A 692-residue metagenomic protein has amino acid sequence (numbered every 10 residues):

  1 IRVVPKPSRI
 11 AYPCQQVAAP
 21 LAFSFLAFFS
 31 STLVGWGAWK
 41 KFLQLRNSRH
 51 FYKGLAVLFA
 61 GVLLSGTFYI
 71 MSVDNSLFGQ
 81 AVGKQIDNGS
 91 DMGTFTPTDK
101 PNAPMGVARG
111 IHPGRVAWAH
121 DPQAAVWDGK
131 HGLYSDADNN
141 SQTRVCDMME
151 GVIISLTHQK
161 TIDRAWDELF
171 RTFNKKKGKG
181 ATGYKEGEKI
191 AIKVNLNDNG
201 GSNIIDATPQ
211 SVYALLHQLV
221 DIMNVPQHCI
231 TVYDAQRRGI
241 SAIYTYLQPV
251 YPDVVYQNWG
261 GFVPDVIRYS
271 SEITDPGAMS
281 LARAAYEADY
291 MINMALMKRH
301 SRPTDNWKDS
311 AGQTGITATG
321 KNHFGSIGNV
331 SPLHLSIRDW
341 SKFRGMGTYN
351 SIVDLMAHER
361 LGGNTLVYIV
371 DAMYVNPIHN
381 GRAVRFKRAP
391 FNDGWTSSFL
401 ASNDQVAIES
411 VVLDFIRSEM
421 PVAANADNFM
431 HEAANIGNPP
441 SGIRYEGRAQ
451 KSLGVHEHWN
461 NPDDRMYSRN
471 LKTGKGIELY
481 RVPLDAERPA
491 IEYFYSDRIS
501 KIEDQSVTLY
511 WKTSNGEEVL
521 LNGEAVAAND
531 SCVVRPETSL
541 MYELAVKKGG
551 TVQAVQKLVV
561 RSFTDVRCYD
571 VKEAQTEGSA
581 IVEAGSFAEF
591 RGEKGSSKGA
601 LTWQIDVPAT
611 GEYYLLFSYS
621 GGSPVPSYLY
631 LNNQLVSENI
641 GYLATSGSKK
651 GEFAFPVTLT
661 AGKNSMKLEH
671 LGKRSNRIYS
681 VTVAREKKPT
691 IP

Functional and structural regions predicted by a protein language model:
R2-G35: Membrane-embedded alpha-helical segments of integral membrane proteins
F25-A56: Cytosolic-side transmembrane helix boundary signature
R49-S72: Internal/C-terminal transmembrane anchor helices
G79, G83-E186, N197-S202, D206-A486: Extended, low-polarity segments enriched in aliphatic/aromatic residues
E487-Y495: Proline-enriched interdomain boundary motifs that mark the N-terminal boundary and often initiate the first structured
R498-Q505: Short, solvent-exposed loop/linker segments at the N-terminal edge of repeated beta-sheet extracellular domains
V526, D530-Y542: Solvent-exposed segments in extracellular or luminal domains encompassing
F563-P692: Extracytoplasmic
